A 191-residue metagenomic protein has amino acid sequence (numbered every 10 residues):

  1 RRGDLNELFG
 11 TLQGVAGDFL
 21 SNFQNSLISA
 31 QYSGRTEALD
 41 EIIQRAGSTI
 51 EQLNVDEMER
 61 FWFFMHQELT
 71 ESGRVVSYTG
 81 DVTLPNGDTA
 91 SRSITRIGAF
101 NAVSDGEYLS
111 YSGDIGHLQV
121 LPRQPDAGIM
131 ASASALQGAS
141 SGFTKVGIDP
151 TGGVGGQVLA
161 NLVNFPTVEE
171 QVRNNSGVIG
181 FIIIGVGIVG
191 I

Functional and structural regions predicted by a protein language model:
R1-E71: Charged heptad-repeat coiled-coil "stalk" segments of single-pass membrane proteins that scaffold or bridge
N6, N22-N25, N54, N86 (+3 more regions): Detector for Asparagine
F19, S26, Y32-I43, G87 (+5 more regions): Generic preference for hydrophobic/aromatic residues in regular secondary structure cores
I28, I42-I43, I50, V75 (+7 more regions): Weak global preference for isoleucine
V55-Q137: Divalent-cation
F61, G142-I191: Hydrophobic alpha-helical transmembrane segments of small proteolipidic membrane proteins, enriched in energy-coupled
